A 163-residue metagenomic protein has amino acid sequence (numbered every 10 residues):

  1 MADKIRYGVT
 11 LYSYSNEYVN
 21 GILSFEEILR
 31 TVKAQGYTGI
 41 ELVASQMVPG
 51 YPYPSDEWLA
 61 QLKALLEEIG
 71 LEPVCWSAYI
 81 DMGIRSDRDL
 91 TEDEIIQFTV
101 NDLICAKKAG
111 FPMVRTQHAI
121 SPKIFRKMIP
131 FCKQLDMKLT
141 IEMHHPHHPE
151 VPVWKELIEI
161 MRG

Functional and structural regions predicted by a protein language model:
M1-T38, K63, E67, I96 (+2 more regions): Histidine-acidic metal/acid-base catalytic patches
I5-Y12, I40-L42, P73-A78, V114-T116 (+1 more regions): Hydrophobic faces of well-ordered beta-strands that scaffold small-molecule active sites in alpha/beta enzyme cores
N16-Y18, Q46-G50, M82-R88: A short acidic, helix-capping loop that chelates divalent metal ions and anchors anionic groups
L23-S24, P52-A60, D87-V100: Glycine-rich anion/phosphate-binding loops
S24-S45, I104-P112: Catalytic domains of carbohydrate-active enzymes, especially glycoside hydrolases
E41-E67: Glycine-rich, proline-tolerant flexible connector loops at the mouths of alpha/beta enzymes
S45, G50, A78-Y79, A119 (+1 more regions): Residue-level "edge-of-site" marker
E67-E72, G83-G163: Active-site acidic/histidine proton-transfer and metal-coordination neighborhood in alpha/beta enzyme cores
